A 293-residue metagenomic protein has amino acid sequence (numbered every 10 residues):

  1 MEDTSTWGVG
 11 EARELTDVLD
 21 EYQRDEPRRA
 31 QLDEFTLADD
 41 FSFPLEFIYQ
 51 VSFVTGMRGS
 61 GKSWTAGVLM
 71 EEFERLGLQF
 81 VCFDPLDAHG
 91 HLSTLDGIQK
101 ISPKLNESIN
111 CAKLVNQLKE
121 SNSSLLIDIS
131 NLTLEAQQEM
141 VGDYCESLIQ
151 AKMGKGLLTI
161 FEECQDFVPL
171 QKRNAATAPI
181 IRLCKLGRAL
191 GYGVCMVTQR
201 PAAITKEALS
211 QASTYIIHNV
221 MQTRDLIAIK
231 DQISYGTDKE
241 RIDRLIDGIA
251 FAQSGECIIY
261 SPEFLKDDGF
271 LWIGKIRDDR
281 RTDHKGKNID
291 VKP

Functional and structural regions predicted by a protein language model:
M1-E11: Long, basic/Gly/Ser/Thr-rich N-terminal segments that mediate initial subcellular attachment or targeting
A12, V18-Q31, F41, I48 (+3 more regions): Conserved P-loop NTPase motor module
P27-I101, P169, T177, N219 (+5 more regions): Glycine-rich phosphate-binding loop of nucleotide-binding enzymes
Y49, L86-H89, N131-L134, Q165-D166 (+5 more regions): Conserved nucleotide-binding/hydrolysis micro-motifs of P-loop NTPases
T55-R58, K100-S108, D128-Q137, D166-T177: Flexible beta-alpha connector loops of hexameric P-loop NTPases
R58-S60, E139-T237: Conserved P-loop NTPase motor cores
I109-K119, E146-A151: Conserved alpha-helical scaffold flanking the Walker A/P-loop in AAA+ ATPase domains
L114-E139: Conserved P-loop NTPase mechanochemical-coupling segment
